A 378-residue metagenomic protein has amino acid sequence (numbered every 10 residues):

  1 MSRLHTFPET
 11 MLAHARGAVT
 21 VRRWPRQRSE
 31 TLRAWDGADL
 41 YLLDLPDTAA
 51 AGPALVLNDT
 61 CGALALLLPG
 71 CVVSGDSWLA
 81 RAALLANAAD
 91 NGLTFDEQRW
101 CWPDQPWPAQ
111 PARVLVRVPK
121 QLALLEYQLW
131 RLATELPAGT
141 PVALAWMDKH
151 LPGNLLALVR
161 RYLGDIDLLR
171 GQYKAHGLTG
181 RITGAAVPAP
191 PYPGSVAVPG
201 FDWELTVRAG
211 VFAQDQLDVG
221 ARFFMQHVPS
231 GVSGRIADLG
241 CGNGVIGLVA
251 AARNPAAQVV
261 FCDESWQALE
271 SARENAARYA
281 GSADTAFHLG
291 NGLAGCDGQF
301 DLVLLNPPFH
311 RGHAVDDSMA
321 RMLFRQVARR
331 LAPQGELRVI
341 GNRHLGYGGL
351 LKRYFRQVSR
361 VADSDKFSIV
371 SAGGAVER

Functional and structural regions predicted by a protein language model:
S2-E9, K120-P199: N-terminal auxiliary segments of SAM/dcSAM-dependent transferases
S2-N58: Extended, compositionally biased accessory segments flanking or bridging domains
Q27-D36, Y41-L45, G171-R235: SAM-dependent Rossmann-like transferase core, predominantly class I methyltransferases with a strong bias toward
A34-L93, V219-L305: Conserved SAM/SAH cofactor-binding pocket of Class I
Q98-Q110, F287-G298: Short acidic low-complexity segments
R113-A123, L239-I246, F300-H313: Conserved proline-anchored active-site loop of SAM-dependent methyltransferases that bridges a beta-strand
A143-L163, V249, A314-V376: Conserved Class I SAM-dependent methyltransferase catalytic core
G164-F201, V211, N342-R378: Class I S-adenosyl-L-methionine
